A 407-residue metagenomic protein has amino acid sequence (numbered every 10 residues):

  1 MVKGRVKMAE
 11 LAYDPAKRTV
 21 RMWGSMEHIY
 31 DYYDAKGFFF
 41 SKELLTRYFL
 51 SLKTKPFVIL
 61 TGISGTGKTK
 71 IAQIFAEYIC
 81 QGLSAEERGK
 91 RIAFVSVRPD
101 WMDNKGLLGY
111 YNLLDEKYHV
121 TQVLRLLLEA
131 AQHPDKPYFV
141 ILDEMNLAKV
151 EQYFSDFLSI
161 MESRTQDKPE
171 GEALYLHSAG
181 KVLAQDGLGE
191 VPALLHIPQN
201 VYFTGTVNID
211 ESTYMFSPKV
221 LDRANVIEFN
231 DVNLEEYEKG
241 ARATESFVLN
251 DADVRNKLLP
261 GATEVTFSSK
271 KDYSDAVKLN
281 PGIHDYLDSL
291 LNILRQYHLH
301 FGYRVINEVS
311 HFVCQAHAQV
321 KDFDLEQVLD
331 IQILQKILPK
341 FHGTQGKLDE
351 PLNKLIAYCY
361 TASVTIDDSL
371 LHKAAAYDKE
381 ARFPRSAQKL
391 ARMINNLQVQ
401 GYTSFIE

Functional and structural regions predicted by a protein language model:
G4-K257: AAA+ P-loop NTPase catalytic core and its hallmark functional loops
V6-A16, M22-W23, R242-E407: Alpha-helical lid/collar subdomain of P-loop NTPases
